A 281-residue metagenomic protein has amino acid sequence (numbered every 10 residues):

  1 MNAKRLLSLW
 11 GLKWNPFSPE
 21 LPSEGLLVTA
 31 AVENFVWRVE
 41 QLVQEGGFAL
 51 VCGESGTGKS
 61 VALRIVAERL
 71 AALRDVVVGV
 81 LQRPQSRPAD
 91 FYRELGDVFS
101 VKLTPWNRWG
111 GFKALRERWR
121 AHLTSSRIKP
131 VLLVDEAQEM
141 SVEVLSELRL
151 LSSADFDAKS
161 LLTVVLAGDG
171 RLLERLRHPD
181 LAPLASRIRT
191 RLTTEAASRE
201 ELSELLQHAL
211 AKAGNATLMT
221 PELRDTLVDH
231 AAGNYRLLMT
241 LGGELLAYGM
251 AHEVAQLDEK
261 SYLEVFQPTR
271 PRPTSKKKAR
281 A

Functional and structural regions predicted by a protein language model:
M1-E45, Q267, P271-A281: A short, basic N-terminal segment
K4-L6, A211-A281: C-terminal alpha-helical "lid" subdomain
L12-P19, D75, S86-P105: Conserved NTP-binding/hydrolysis module of P-loop NTPases
E45-I65: Walker A/P-loop nucleotide-binding motif
E54, V61, G110-L115, E139-E147 (+2 more regions): Sensor-1/coupling segment of RecA-like P-loop NTPase cores
A72-R83: Conserved catalytic segments around the Walker B and adjacent sensor/switch elements of P-loop NTPase domains
L81-P84, L176-P179, R189-E201: Conserved AAA+ ATPase "SRH/arginine-finger" region at the nucleotide-binding site
R87-F91, L103-E147, F156-S160, A197-L202 (+3 more regions): Mid-core helix/loop region of P-loop NTP-binding domains shared across ATPases and GTPases
